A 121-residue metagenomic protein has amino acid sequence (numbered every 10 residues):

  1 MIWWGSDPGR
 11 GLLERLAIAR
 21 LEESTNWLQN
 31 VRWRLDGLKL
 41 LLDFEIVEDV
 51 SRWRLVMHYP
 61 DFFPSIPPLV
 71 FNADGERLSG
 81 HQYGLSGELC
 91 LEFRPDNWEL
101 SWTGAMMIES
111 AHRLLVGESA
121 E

Functional and structural regions predicted by a protein language model:
M1, G5, G87-E88, T103-G104 (+1 more regions): Type-3 copper protein
M1-V31: Generic start-of-chain signal for non-secretory N-termini
L13-E14, M107, A111: Alpha-helical structural motif
E22, W27-E109: Compact alpha/beta protein-protein interaction domains typified by the UBC
